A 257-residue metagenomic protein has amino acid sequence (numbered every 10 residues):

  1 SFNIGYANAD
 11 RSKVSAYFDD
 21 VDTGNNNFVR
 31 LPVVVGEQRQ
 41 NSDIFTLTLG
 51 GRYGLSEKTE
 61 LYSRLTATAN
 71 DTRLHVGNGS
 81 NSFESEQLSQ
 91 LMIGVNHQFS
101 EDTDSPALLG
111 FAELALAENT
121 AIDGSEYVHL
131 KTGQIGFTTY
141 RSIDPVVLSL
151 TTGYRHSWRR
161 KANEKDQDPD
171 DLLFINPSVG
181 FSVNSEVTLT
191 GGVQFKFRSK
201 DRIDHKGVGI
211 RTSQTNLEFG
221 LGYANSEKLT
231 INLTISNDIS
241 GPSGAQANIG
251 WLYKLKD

Functional and structural regions predicted by a protein language model:
S1-L116, K131-L150, Y154-R155, L172 (+3 more regions): Transmembrane beta-barrel domains of Gram-negative outer membranes and organellar outer membranes
N41, G124, G209-T212, S236-A247: Solvent-exposed loop/turn segments connecting transmembrane beta-strands in outer-membrane beta-barrel proteins
S85, P242-K254: C-terminal/domain-terminus segments
V128: A contiguous catalytic/ligand-binding core that recognizes phosphate-bearing ligands
S157-I175: Short helix-loop boundary/capping segments
